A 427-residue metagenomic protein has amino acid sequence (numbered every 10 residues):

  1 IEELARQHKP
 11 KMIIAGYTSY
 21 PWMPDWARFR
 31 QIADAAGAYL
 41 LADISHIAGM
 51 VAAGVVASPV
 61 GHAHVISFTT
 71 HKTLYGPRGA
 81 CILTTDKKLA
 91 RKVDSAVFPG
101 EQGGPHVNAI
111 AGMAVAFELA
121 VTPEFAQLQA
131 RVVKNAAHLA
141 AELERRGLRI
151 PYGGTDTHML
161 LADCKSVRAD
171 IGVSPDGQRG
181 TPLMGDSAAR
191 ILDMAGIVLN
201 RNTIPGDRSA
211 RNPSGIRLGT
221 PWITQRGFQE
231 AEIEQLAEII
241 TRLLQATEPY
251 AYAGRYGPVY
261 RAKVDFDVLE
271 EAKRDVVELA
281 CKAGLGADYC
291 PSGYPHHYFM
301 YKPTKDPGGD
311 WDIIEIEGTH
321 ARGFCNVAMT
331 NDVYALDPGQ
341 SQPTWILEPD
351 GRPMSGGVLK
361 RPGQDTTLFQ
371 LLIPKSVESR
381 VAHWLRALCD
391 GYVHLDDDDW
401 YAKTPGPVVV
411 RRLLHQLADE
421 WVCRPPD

Functional and structural regions predicted by a protein language model:
I1-G147, D176-L183: Conserved PLP-enzyme active-site core in the AAT-like
E2-I44, G49, V259-Y298, L413 (+1 more regions): Glycine-rich, mobile lid/loop segments that gate access to catalytic sites or pores
G104-V107, E124-R131, L143-G154, I204 (+3 more regions): Flexible, glycine/charged-enriched surface loops at secondary-structure junctions
N108, Y152-H158, Q364-T366: Short Gly/Ser/Thr- and Asp/Glu-enriched loop/turn motifs at secondary-structure junctions
R149-E230: Conserved PLP-binding catalytic core of the aspartate aminotransferase-like
G172-P175, A210-P303: PLP-dependent enzyme catalytic core of the Aspartate aminotransferase-like
S174-G177, A188-L192, E232, A328-M329 (+1 more regions): Short amphipathic alpha-helices in soluble, non-transmembrane regions that often serve as interface/regulatory elements
P295-D427: Basic, glycine/lysine-rich polyanion-binding surfaces/domains
